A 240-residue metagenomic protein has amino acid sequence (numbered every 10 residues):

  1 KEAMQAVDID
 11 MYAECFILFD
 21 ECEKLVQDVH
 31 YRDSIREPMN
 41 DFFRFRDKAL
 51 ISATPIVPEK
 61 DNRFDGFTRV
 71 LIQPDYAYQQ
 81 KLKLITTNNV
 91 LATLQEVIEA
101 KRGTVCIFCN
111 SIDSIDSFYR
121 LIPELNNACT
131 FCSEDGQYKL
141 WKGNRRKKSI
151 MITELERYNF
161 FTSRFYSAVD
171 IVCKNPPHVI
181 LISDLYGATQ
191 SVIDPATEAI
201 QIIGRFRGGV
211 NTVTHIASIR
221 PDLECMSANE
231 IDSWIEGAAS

Functional and structural regions predicted by a protein language model:
K1, L18, R46-A53, Y158-T162: Structural recognition of the conserved hydrophobic beta-strand(s) that form the central parallel beta-sheet of P-loop
K1, L94-P123: Conserved strand-helix element at the start of the C-terminal RecA-like helicase core
K1-D8, K142-I150: Inter-Walker segment of RecA-like/P-loop motor cores
E2-D47: SF2 helicase catalytic motif II
S52-E99: Interdomain hinge/linker at the junction between the two RecA-like core domains of SF2 helicases
E124-K142: Conserved RecA-like helicase motor-core motifs
D170-D184: A short beta-strand element within the Helicase C-terminal
Y186-N211: Conserved SF2 helicase motif VI
